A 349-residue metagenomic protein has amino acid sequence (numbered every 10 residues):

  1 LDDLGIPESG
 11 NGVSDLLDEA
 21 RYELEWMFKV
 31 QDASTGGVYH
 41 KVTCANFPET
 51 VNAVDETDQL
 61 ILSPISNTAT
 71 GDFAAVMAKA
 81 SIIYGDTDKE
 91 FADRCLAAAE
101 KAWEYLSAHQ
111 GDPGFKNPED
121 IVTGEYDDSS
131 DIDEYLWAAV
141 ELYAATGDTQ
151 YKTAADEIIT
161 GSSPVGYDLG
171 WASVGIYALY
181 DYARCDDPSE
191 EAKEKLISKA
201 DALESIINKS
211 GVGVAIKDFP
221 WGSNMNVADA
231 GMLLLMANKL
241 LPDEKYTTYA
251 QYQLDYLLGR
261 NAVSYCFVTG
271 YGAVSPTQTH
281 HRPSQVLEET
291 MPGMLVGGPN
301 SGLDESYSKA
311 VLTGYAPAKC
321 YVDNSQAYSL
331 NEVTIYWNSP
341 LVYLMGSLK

Functional and structural regions predicted by a protein language model:
L1-I6, A78: Juxtamembrane transmembrane-helix termini
D2-L4, W26, G37, E56: Long, compositionally biased, intrinsically disordered segments
E8, G12: Acidic, glycine-anchored loop motifs typical of Ca2+
S14-G37: Carboxylate/His-rich catalytic cores and anion/metal-binding grooves
E25, D32, K41-I83, E125-Q150 (+4 more regions): Aromatic (Trp/Tyr) and acidic
A74, A97-E104, A108-G111: Hydrophobic, small-residue-rich alpha-helical packing segments that form membrane-like cores
D86, D93-L96, G111-I132, A154: N-terminal carbohydrate-binding/catalytic regions of secreted carbohydrate-active enzymes
P164, D168-G170: Zinc-dependent metallopeptidase catalytic helix centered on the HExxH motif and its immediate flanking segment
